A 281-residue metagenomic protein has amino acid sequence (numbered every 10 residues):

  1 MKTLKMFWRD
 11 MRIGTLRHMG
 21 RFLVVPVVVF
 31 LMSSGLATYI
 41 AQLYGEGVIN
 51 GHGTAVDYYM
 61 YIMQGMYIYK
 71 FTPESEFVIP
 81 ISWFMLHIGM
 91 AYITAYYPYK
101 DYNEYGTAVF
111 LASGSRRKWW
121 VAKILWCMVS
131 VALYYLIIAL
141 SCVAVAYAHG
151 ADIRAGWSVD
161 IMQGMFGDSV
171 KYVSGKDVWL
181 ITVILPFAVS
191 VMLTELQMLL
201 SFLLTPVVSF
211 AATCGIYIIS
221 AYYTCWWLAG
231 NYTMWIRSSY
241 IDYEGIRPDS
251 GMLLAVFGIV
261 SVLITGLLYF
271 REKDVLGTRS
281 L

Functional and structural regions predicted by a protein language model:
M1-V27: Aromatic- and glycine-rich beta-strand/loop motifs that create alpha-glucan
G14, G258-L281: Junction motif at the cytosolic side of a transmembrane helix
V25-V28, T205-A221: Central hydrophobic cores of alpha-helical transmembrane segments in multi-pass integral membrane proteins
F30-G89, T94-Y97, V121-F202, P206 (+1 more regions): Secretory targeting signals
I40, Y44, Y102, G106 (+9 more regions): Membrane-interfacial segments
T94-L111: Transmembrane helix boundary and interhelical loop/hinge segments in multi-pass membrane proteins
G106-K123: Interfacial "coupling" helices/loops that link adjacent transmembrane helices in transporter permeases
L228-R237: A cytosolic-side transmembrane-helix exit/cap motif
